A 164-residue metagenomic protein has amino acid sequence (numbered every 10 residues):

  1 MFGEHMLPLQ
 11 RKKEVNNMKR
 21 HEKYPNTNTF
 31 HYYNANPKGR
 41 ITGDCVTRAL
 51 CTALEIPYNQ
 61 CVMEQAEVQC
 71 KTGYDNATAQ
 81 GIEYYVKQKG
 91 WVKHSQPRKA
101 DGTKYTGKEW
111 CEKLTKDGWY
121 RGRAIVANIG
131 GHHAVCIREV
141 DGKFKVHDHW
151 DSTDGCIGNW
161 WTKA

Functional and structural regions predicted by a protein language model:
M1-N17: Short, Lys/Arg-enriched N-terminal segments with co-localized hydrophobic residues within the first ~10-30 amino acids
E4, R20, F30, V146-D148: Intrinsically disordered, low-complexity cationic segments
M6-R11, N26, K38, R98: Generic low-complexity segments that are intrinsically disordered, proline-rich and/or Lys/Arg-biased
K12-K13, P57-C61, H149: Compositionally biased, low-complexity linear motifs
M18-Y74, Q80-Y85, K89: Active-site nucleophile-adjacent alpha helix/oxyanion-hole segment immediately C-terminal to the catalytic cysteine
V68-H133, R138-G158: Conserved active-site-adjacent core of cysteine acyl-enzyme catalytic domains
G158-N159, K163-A164: Charged phosphate-binding loop/patch that engages nucleotide di/tri-phosphates or the phosphate backbone of nucleic
